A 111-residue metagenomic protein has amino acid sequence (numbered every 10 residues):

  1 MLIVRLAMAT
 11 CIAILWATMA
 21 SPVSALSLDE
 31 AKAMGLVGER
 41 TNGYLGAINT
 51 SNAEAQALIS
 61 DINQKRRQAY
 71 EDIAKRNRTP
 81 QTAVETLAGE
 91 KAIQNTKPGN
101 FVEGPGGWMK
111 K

Functional and structural regions predicted by a protein language model:
L2-R5, V23-K111: Anionic, Ser/Thr-rich low-complexity intrinsically disordered regions
R5-A13: Sec-dependent N-terminal signal peptides
A17-A20: N-terminal signal peptide c-region/cleavage motif recognized by signal peptidases
